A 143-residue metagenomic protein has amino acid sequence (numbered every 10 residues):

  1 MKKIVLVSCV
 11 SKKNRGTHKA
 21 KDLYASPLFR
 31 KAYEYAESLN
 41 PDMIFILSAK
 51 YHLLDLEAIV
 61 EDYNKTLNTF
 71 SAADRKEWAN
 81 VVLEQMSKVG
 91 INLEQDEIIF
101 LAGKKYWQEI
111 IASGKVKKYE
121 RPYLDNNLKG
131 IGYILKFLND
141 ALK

Functional and structural regions predicted by a protein language model:
M1-K143: Peripheral peptide segments
